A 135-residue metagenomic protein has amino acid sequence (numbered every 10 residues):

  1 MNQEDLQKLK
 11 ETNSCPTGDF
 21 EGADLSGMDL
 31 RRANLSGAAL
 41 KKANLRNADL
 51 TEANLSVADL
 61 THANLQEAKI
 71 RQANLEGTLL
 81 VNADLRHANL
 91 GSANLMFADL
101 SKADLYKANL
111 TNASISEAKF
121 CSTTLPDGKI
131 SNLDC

Functional and structural regions predicted by a protein language model:
M1-C135: Tandem repeat scaffolds
